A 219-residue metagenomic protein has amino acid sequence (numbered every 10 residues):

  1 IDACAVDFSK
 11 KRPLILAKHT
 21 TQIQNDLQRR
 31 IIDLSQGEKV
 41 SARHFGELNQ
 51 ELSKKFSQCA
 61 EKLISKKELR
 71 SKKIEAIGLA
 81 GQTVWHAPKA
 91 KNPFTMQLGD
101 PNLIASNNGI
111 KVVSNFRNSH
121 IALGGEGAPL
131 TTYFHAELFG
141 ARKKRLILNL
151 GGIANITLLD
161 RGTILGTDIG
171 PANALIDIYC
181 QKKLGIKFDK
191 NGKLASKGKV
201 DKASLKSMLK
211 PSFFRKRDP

Functional and structural regions predicted by a protein language model:
I1, Q82, G152-A154: Change "...and in nucleic-acid phosphodiester-cleaving endonucleases..." to "...and in nucleic-acid processing enzymes
D2-Q22, G162-P219: Conserved ATP-utilizing enzyme core subdomain
C4-L63, E68: Glycine-rich nucleotide/cofactor/substrate-binding loop typically near the N-terminus or early in the first domain
V40, H44, L48-K55, M96 (+3 more regions): Catalytic cores of large soluble enzymes that bind and process phosphate-bearing ligands
A42-P101: Short beta-strand-loop/turn "lid" adjacent to the catalytic site in phosphate-handling enzymes
K55-Q58, K62, L103, Y133-L138 (+2 more regions): Alpha-helical scaffold segments in soluble metabolic enzymes
P88, N92-T95, S106, I110-F188: Phosphate-binding/catalytic loop of phosphoryl-transfer enzymes
